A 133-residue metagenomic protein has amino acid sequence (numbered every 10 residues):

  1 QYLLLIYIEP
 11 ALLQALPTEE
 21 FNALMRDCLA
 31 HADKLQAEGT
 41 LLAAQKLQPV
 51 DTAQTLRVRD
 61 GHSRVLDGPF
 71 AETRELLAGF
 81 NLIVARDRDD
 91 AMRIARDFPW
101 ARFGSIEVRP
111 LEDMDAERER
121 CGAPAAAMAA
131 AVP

Functional and structural regions predicted by a protein language model:
Q1-P133: Conserved, structured core segments of small domains
